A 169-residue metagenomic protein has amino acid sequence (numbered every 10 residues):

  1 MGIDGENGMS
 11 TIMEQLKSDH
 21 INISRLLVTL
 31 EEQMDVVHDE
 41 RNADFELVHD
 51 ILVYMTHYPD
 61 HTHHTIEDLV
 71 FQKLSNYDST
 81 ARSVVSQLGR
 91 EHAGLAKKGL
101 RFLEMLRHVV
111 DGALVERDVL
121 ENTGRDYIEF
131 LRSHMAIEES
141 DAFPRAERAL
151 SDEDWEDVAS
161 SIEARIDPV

Functional and structural regions predicted by a protein language model:
G2-V169: Small-residue-biased structural context
